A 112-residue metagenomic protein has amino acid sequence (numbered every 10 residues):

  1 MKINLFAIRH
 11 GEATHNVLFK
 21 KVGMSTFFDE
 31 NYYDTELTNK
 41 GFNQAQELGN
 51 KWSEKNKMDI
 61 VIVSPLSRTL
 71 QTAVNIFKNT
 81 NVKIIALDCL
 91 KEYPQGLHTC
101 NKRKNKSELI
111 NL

Functional and structural regions predicted by a protein language model:
K2-I3, I8-A86: Active-site-proximal alpha-helix that buttresses catalytic centers in soluble enzyme cores
L87-N111: Signature for phosphate-centric chemistry
